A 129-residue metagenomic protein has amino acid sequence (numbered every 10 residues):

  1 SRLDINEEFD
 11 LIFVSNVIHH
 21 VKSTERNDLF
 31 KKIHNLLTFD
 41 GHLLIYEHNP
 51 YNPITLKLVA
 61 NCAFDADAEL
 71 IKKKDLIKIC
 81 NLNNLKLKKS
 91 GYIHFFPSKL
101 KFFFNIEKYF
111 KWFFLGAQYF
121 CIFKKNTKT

Functional and structural regions predicted by a protein language model:
S1-D4, V21-E25, L44-T129: Class I (Rossmann-like) S-adenosyl-L-methionine-dependent methyltransferase catalytic domain, capturing the SAM-binding
E8-D10: Local beta-strand N-terminus motif with an aromatic residue
F13: A conserved beta-strand element that flanks and buttresses the S-adenosyl-L-methionine
V17: Hydrophobic adenine-recognition pocket in adenosine-nucleotide-binding enzymes
N27-H42: A short glycine-rich, Lys/Arg-flanked "PGG" loop and its adjoining helix->strand segment in the class I
